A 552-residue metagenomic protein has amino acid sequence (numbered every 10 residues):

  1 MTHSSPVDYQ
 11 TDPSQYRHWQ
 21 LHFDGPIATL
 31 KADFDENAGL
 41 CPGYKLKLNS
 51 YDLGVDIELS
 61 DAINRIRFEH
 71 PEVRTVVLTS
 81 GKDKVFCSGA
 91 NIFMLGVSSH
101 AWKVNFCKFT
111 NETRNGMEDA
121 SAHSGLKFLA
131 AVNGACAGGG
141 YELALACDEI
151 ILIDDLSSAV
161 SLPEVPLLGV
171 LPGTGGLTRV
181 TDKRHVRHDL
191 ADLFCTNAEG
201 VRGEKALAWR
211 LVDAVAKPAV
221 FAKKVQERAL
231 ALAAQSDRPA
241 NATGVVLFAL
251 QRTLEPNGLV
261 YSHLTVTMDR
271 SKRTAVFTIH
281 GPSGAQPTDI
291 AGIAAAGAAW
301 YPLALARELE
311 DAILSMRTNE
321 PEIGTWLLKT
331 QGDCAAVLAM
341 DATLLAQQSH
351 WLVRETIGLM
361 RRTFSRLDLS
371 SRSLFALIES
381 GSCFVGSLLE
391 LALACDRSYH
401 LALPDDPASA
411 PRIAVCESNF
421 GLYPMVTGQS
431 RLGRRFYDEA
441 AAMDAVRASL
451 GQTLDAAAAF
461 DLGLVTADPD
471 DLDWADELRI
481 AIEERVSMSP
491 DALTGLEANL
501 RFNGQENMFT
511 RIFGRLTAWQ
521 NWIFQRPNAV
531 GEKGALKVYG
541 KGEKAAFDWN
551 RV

Functional and structural regions predicted by a protein language model:
M1-I57, D61-R74, G81-S88, V104 (+8 more regions): C-terminal alpha-helix plus adjacent terminal tail
G89-A101, N105-S124, V132-K205, W209 (+3 more regions): Hydrophobic, small-residue-rich alpha-helical packing segments that form membrane-like cores
H123-L126, V186, A208, L369-S373 (+2 more regions): Short, surface-exposed connector motifs at secondary-structure boundaries
S124-C136, S371-G381: A short, small-residue-rich loop immediately preceding and capping a beta-strand
F128, I150-I151, V215, S398-Y399 (+1 more regions): Short, well-ordered beta-strand core segments
A137-A191, V385-A445: CoA-thioester-processing core
D148, L207-A208, C395, F460-D461 (+1 more regions): Conserved PDZ fold ligand-binding element
